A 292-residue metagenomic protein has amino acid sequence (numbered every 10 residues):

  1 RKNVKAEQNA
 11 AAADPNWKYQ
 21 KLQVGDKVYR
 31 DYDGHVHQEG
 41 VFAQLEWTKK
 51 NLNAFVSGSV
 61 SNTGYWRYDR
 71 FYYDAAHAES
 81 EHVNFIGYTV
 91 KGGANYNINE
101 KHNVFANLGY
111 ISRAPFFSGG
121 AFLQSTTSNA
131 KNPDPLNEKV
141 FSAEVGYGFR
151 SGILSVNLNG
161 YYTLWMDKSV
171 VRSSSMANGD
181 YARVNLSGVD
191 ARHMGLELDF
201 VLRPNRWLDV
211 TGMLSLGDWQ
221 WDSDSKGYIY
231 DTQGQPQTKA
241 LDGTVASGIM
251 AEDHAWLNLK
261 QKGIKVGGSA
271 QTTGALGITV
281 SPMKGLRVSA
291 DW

Functional and structural regions predicted by a protein language model:
R1-N99, Q124: Signature of Gram-negative outer-membrane beta-barrel scaffolds
K2-K27, A76, Q124-P133, R172-N185 (+1 more regions): Surface-exposed loop/turn segments flanking beta-strands in extracellular/periplasmic regions
D31-H37, A76-I86, S125, P133-K139 (+2 more regions): Replace "Gram-negative outer membrane beta-barrel proteins" with "bacterial and organellar outer membrane beta-barrel
H37-A43, V60, Y88-G92, V104 (+5 more regions): Hydrophobic, lipid-facing positions within transmembrane beta-strands of outer-membrane proteins
F42-Q44, N53-S57, K91, N103-F105 (+5 more regions): Residue-level detector of the transmembrane beta-barrel scaffold of outer-membrane proteins
T48-N51, Y162-L164, V184-W292: Gram-negative outer-membrane beta-barrel transporters
K49-N51, V60-G64, L108-A114, L123 (+5 more regions): Transmembrane beta-strands of outer-membrane beta-barrel pores
N62-F71, H82, Y96-A143, S155 (+2 more regions): Surface-exposed extracellular loop regions of Gram-negative outer-membrane beta-barrel proteins, predominantly
